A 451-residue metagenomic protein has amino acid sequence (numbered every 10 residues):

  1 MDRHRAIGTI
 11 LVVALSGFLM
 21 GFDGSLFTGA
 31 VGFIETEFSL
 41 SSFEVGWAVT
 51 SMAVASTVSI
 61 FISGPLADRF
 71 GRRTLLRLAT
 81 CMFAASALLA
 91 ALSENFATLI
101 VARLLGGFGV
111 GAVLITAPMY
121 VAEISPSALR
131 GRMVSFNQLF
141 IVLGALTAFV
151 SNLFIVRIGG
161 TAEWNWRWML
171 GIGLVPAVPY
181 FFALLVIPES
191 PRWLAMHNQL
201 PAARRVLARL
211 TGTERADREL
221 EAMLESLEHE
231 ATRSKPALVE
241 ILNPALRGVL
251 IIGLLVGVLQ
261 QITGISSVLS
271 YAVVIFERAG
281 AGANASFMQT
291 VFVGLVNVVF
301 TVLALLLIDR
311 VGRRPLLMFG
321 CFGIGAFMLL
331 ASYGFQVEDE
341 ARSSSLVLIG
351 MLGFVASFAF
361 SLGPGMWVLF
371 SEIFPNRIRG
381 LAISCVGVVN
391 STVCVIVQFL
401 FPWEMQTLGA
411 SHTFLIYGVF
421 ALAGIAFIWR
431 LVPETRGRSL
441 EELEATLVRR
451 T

Functional and structural regions predicted by a protein language model:
M1-A208, H229-T451: Alpha-helical transmembrane bundle of multi-pass membrane proteins
T211-G212: Short helix/loop segments within enzyme catalytic domains that coordinate or immediately flank catalytic cofactors
A216-E228: Short, well-structured alpha-helical segments
